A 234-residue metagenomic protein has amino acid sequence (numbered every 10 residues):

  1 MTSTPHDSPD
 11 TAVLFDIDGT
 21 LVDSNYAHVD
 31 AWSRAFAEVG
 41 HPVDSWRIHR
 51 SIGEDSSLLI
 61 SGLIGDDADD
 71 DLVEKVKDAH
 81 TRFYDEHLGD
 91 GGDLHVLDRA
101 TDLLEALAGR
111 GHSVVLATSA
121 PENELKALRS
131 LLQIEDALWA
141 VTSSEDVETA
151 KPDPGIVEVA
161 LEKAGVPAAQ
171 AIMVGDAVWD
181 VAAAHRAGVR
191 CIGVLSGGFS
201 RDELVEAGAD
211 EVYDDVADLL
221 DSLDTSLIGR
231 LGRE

Functional and structural regions predicted by a protein language model:
M1-T11, E105-A108, P121-E234: Asp-based, Mg2+/Mn2+-dependent phosphohydrolase catalytic module
H6-T101, E105-H112, N123, E135: N-terminal helical cap/lid subdomain that shapes the substrate entry/recognition surface in HAD-like hydrolases
F36-A37, L72, G89-D90, L116-T118 (+2 more regions): Short linear motifs at secondary-structure transitions and domain/linker junctions
V96, A117, T149: Residue-level marker of regulatory loop/turn positions in helix-turn-helix DNA-binding domains and in histidine
